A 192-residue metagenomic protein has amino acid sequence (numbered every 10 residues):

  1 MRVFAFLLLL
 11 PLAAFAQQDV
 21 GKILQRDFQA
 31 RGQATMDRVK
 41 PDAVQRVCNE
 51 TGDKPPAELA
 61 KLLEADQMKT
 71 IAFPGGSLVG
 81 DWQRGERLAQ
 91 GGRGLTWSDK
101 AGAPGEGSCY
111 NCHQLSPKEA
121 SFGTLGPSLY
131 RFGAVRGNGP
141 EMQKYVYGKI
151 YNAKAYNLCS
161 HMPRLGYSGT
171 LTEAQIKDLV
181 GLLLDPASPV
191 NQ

Functional and structural regions predicted by a protein language model:
M1-V3, Q192: N-terminal capping/interface segment
V3-L12: Sec-dependent N-terminal signal peptides
A14-L95, K149, L182-Q192: Post-cleavage N-terminal segment of exported redox proteins
D19, Q29-T35, V39, V79-R84 (+1 more regions): Extracytoplasmic electron-transfer domains, predominantly the class I c-type cytochrome c fold
L95-S98, K118-F122, P189: Secretory-pathway/luminal and periplasmic proteins that interact with or process carbohydrate-rich
W97-S108: Local sequence-structure signature of Cys/Sec-based thiol-disulfide redox active-site neighborhoods
